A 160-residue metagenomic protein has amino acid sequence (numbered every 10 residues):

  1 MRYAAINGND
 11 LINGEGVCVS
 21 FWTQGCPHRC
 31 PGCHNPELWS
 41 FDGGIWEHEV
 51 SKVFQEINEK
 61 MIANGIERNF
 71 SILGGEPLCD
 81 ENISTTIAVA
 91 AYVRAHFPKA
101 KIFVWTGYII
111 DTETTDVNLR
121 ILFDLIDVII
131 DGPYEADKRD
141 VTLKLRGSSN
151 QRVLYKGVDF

Functional and structural regions predicted by a protein language model:
M1-W22, P27, P31, N35-D42: N-terminal [4Fe-4S]-dependent radical SAM core
N35-V50, K60, N64-E81, K99-E113 (+3 more regions): Core AdoMet radical
V50-V53, T86: Aromatic/hydrophobic pocket-lining residues that form the small-molecule binding cavity in soluble enzyme cores
K52-E56, N118: Short acidic active-site motifs
N82-I87, T115-D116: Conserved strand-to-helix beginnings and helix N-cap segments that scaffold or border functional pockets
T86-F97, K101: Surface-exposed amphipathic alpha-helices with a cationic face
V93, V117-R120, L143: Short, flexible, glycine/charge-rich loop motifs used to bind or transfer phosphoryl groups or to couple energy/partner
R152-F160: Charged phosphate-binding loop/patch that engages nucleotide di/tri-phosphates or the phosphate backbone of nucleic
